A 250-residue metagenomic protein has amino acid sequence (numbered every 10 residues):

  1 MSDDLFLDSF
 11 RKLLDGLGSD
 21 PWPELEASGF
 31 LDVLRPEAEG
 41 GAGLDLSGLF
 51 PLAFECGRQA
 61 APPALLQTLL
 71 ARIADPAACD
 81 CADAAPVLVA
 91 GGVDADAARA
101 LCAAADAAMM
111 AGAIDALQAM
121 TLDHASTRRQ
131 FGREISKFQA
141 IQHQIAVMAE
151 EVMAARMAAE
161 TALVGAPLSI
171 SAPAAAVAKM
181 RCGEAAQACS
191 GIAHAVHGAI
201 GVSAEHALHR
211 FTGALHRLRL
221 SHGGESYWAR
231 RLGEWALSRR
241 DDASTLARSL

Functional and structural regions predicted by a protein language model:
M1-Q59, A104-L250: Alpha-helical interface subdomain recognition
G41-G43, F50-P51, R58-L65, L69 (+1 more regions): Glycine-rich, Trp-frequent "lid" loop and neighboring beta-strands that shape and gate the flavin cofactor pocket
D96-A103: Disorder-to-helix initiation segments
